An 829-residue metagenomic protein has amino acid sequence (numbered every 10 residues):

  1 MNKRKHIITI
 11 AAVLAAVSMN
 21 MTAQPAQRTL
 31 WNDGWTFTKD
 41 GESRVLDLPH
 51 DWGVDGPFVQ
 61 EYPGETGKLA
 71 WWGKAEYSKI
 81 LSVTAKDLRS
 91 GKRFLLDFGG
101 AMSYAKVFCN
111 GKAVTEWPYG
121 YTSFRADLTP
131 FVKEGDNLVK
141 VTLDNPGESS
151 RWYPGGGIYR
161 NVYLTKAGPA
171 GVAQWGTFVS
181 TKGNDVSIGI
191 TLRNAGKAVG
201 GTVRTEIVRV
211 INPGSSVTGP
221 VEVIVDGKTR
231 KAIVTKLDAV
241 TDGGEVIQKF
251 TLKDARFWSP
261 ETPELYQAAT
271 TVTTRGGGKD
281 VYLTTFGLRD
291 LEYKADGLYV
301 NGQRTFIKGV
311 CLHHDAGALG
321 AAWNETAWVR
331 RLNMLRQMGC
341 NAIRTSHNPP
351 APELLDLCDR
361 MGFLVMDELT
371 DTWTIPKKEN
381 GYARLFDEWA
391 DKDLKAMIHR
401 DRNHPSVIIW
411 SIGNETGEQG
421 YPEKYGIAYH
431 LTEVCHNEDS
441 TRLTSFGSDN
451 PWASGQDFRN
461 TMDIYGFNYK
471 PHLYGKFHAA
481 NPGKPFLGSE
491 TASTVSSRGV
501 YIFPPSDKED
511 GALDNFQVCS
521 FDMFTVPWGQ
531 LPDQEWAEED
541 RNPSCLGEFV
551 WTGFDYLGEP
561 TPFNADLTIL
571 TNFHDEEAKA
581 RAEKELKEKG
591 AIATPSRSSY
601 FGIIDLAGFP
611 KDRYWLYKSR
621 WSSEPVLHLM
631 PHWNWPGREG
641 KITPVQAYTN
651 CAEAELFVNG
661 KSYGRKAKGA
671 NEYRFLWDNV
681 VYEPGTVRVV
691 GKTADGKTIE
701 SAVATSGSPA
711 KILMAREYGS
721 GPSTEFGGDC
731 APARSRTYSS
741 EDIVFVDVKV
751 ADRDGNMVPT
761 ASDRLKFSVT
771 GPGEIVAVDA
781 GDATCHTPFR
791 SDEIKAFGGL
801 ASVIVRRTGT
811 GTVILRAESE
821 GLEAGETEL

Functional and structural regions predicted by a protein language model:
Q24-G99, S149, Y153-I158, F554 (+3 more regions): Extended carbohydrate-recognition surfaces in non-catalytic/accessory domains of CAZymes and lectin-like proteins
W31-G34, V45-W52, G56-G67, G120 (+6 more regions): An acidic-aromatic loop/edge-strand motif
L46-L48, V54-Q60, R125, N161 (+3 more regions): Extended substrate-binding grooves/exosites of carbohydrate-active enzymes
W72-G176, A195, P349, L364-M366 (+3 more regions): Accessory beta-strand-rich segments of carbohydrate-active enzymes
L128-P130, Q248-F257, W677-Y682, F789-G809: Short, hydrophobic beta-strand segments
V132-D136, T191-E292, W677-P684, T693 (+1 more regions): Extended acidic/polar, glycine-enriched regions that form or flank non-catalytic beta-rich accessory modules
I188-L192, P631, V645-Y648, V690 (+4 more regions): Beta-strand-rich structural segments
V199-R204, E261-L265, N650, F657-Y663 (+3 more regions): Short flexible loop/turn segments that cap and initiate beta-strands
